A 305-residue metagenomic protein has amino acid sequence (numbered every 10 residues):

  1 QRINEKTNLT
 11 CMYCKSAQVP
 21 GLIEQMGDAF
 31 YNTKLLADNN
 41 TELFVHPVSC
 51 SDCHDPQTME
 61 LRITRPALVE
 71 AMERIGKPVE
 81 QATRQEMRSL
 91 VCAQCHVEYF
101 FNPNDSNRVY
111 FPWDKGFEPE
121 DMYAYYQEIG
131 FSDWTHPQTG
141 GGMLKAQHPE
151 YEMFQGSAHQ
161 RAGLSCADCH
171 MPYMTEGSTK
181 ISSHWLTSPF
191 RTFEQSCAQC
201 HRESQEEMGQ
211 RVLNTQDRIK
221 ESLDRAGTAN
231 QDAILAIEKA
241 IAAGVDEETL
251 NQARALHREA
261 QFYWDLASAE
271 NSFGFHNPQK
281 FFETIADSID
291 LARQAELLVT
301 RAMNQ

Functional and structural regions predicted by a protein language model:
Q1-K6, Y13: N-terminal alpha-helical interaction blocks
K6-T7, S16, L43-H46: Active-site-adjacent structural elements in enzyme catalytic domains
N8-L9, L164: Short glycine-rich loop/turn motifs
T10, C14, T33-L36: Non-cytosolic head/periplasmic domains of membrane-anchored proteins
C11-S16, G21-G27: Glycine-rich active-site/cofactor-binding loop and its immediate structural neighborhood
E24-D168, P172-A302: Primarily the internal scaffold of c-type cytochrome electron-transfer domains, especially repeated/multiheme c-type
